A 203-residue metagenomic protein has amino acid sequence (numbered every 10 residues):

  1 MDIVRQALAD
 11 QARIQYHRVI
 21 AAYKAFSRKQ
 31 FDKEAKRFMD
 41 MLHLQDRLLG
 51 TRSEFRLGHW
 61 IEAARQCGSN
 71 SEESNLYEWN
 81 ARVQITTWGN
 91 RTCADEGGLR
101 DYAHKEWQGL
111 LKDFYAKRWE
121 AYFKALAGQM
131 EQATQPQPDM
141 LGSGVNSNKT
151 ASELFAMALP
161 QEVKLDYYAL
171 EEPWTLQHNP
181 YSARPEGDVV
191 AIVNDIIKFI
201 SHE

Functional and structural regions predicted by a protein language model:
M1-E203: Catalytic domains of carbohydrate-active enzymes that cleave complex glycans
